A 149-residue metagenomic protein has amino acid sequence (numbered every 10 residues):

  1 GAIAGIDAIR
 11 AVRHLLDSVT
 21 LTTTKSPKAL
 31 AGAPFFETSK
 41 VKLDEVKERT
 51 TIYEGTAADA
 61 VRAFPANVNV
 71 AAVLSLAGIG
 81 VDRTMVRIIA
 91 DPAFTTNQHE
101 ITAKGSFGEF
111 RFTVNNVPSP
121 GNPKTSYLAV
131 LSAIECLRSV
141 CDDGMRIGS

Functional and structural regions predicted by a protein language model:
A2-S149: Active-site-lining helix/loop region of Rossmann-like oxidoreductase modules
